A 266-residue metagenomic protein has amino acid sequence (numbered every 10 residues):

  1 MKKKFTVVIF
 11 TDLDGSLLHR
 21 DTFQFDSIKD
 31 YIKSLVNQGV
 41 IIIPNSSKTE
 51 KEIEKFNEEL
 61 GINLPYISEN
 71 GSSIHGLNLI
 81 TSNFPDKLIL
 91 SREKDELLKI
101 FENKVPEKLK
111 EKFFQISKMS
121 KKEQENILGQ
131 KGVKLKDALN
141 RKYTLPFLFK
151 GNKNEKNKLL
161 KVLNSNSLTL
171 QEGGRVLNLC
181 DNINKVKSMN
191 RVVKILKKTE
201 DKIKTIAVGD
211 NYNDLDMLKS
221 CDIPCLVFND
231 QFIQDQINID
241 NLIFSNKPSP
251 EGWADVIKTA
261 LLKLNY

Functional and structural regions predicted by a protein language model:
K2-K4, F25, V176-Y266: Mg2+-dependent phosphoryl-transfer enzymes with acidic/Ser/Thr/Gly-rich catalytic loops
K4-T22, L218: Asp-based phosphoryl-transfer active-site loop
V7-I9, L64, T205: The start of beta-strands in P-loop NTPase/AAA+ ATPase cores
H19-G39, K94-D95, N157, N182-I195: Short, acidic loop-to-helix structural element flanking the phosphoryl-transfer center in phosphate-processing enzymes
Q24-S117, D230: Active-site phosphate-binding/coordination module
V36-N37, N164, K219: Anion (oxyanion) recognition and catalysis
L60-I62, N70, N166, S220-D222 (+1 more regions): Short, structured coil segments at secondary-structure junctions
K108-I206: Conserved acidic, metal-coordinating active-site core of Asp-based, Mg2+-dependent phosphoryl-transfer enzymes
